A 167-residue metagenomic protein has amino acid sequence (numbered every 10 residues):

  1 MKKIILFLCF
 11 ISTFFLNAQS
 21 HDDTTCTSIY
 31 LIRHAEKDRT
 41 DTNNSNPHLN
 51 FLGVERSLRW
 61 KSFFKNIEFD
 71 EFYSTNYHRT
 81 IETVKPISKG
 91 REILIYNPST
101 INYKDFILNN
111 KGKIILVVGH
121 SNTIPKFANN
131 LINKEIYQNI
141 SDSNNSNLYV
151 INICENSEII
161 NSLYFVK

Functional and structural regions predicted by a protein language model:
M1-T24: Bacterial Sec-dependent N-terminal signal peptides
S20-K111, I124-F127, K134-V166: Active-site-proximal alpha-helix that buttresses catalytic centers in soluble enzyme cores
H120: Conserved alpha/beta-hydrolase "nucleophile elbow" surrounding the catalytic nucleophile
